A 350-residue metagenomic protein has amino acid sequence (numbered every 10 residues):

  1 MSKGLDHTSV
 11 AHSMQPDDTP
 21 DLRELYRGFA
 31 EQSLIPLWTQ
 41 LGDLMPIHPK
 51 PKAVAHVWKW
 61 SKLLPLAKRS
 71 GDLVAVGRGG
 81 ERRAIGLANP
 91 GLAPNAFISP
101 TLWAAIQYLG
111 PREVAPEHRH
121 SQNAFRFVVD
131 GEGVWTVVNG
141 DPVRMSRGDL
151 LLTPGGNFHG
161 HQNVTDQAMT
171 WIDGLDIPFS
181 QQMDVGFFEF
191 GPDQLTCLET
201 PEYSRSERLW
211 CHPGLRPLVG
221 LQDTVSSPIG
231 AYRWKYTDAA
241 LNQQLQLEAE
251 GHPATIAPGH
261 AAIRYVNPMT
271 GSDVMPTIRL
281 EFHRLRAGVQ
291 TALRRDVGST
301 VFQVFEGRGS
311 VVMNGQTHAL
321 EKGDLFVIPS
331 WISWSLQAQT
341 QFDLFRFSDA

Functional and structural regions predicted by a protein language model:
S2-S99, T196-T277, E281: A short, N-terminal "cap"/entry segment at the start of jelly-roll beta-barrel domains of the cupin/DSBH fold
K59-W60, A105, I172, R346: Activation on folded, globular domain regions of eukaryotic proteins
A84, A104-Y108, F125, P142 (+7 more regions): Conserved hydrophobic/aromatic beta-strand scaffold that supports enzyme active sites
L92-W103, G110-A124, N139-G140, T270-R279 (+1 more regions): A short beta-loop-beta micro-motif enriched in histidine and acidic residues
G110, V114-R147, T153-N157, R295-K322: A short beta-strand-loop-beta hairpin characteristic of the jelly-roll/cupin
V138, R144-T165, W171-D176, M313 (+2 more regions): Conserved metal-binding segment of the jelly-roll/cupin
L151-C211: Contiguous mid-protein beta-loop-alpha structural module that forms a pocket-lining wall or clamp of enzyme active
H260, M275-L280, G298-V301, E306-R308 (+3 more regions): Active-site lining segments that contact anionic ligands and/or coordinate catalytic metals
